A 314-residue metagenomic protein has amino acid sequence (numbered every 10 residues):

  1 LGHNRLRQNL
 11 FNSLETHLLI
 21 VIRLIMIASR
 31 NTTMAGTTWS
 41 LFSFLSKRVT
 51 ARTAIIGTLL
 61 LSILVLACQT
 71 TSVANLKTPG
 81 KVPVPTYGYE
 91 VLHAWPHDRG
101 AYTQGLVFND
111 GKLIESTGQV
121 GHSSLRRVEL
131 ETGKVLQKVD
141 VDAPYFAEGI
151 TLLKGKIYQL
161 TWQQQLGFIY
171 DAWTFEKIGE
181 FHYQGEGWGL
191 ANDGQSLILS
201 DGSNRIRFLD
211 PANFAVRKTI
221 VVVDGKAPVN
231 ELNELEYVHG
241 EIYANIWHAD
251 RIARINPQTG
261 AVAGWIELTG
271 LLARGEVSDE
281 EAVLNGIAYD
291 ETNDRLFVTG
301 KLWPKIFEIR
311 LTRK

Functional and structural regions predicted by a protein language model:
P79-R99, L130-K134: A short helix->beta-strand "capping" segment at the edge of beta-propeller domains
L92-S124, D140, P144-T151: Beta-strand-rich domains and repeat architectures in extracellular enzymes and scaffolds, especially beta-propellers
A94-R99, V139-A143, G179-Q184, V221-A227 (+2 more regions): Surface loop/turn motifs at the tips and blade-to-blade linkers of beta-strand repeat domains
T103, L232, D279-A288: Signature of short aromatic-glycine-proline-rich micro-motifs recurring in repeat-based ectodomains
D110-G111, K154-G155, G194-Q195, H239-G240 (+1 more regions): Short coil/turn segments that connect the beta-strands within blades of beta-propeller domains
E115-Q119, I157-Q164, L199-S203, A244-H248 (+1 more regions): Conserved beta-strand positions in repeat-built beta-propeller and related beta-rich domains
E129-G133, D171-F175, P211-F214, P257-G260 (+1 more regions): Short loop/turn segments that connect beta-strands within beta-propeller blades
